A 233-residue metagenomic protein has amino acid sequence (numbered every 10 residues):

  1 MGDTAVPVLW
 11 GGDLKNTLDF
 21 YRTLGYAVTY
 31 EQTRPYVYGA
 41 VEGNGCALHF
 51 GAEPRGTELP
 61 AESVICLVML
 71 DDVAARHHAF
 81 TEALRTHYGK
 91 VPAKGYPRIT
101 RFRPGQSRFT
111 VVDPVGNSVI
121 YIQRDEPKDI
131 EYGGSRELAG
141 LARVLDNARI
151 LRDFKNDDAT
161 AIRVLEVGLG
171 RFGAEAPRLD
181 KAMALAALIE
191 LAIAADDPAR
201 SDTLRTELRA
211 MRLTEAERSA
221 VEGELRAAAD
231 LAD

Functional and structural regions predicted by a protein language model:
M1, F20-R34, L70, V111-N117: Short charge-dense sequence patches
M1-D3, E58-S63, R103: Short glycine-enriched loop/turn motifs at secondary-structure junctions
M1-K15, P97, E126-D157, V164 (+1 more regions): N-terminal beta-strand motif that seeds the catalytic metal site of vicinal oxygen chelate
L9-L48, D158-E175: Core segments of cupin and vicinal oxygen chelate
D13-L14, C66-P114, I150-D233: Vicinal oxygen chelate
T29-V68, S118-Q123, R178, L191-D197: Conserved short beta-strand elements that form part of the metal-binding/catalytic scaffold of enzyme active sites
R55-E58, F109-N117, V144: A general structural signal for short secondary-structure boundary/capping elements
V111-D129: Short, structured interface segments
